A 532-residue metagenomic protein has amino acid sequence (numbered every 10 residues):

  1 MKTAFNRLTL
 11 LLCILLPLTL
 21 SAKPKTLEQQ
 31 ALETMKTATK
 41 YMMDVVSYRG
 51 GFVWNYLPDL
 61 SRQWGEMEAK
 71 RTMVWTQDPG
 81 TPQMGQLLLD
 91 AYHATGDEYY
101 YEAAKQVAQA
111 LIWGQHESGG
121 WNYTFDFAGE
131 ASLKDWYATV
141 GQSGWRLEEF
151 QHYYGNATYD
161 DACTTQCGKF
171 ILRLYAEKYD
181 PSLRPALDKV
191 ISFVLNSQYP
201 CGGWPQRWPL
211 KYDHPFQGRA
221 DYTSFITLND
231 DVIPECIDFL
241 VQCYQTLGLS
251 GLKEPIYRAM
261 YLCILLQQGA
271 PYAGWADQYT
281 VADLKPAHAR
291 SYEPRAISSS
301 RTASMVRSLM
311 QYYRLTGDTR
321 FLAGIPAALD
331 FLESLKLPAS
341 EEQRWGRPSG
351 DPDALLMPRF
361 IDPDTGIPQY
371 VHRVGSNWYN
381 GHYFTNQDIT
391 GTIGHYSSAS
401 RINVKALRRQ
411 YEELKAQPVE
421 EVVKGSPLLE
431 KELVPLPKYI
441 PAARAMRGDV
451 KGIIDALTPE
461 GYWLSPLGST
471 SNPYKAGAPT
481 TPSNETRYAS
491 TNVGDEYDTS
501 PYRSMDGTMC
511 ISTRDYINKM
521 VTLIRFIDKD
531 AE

Functional and structural regions predicted by a protein language model:
M1-L10: Bacterial N-terminal signal peptides that target proteins for export
T9-T19: Bacterial N-terminal signal peptides
T19-S21, V53: Ser/Thr- (and often Asn-) enriched beta-sheet segments in non-cytosolic proteins
K23-Y41, Q106, W145-H152, Q166-R173 (+7 more regions): Terminal, non-catalytic domain-edge segments
M42, V194, C263: Hydrophobic pocket/interface hotspot
V46-L89, H93-D238, K253-E254, Q267-A296 (+2 more regions): Extended ligand-binding groove/face enriched in aromatic
C263-I264, L332: Phospho-regulatory, low-complexity intrinsically disordered termini
